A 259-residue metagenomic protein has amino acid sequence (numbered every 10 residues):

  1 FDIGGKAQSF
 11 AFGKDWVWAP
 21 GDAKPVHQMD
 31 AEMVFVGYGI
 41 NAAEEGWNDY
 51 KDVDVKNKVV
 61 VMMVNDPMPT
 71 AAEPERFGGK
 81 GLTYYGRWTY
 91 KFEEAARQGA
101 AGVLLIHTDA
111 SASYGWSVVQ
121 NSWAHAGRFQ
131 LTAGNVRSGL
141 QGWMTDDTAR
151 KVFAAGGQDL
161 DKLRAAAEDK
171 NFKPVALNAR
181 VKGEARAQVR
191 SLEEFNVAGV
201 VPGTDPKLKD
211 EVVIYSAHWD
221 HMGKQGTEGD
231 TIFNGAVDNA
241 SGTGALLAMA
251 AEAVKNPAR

Functional and structural regions predicted by a protein language model:
F1-K14, F92, A100, L105-R128 (+8 more regions): Protein/peptide-recognition domains central to ubiquitin and immune signaling
F1-P74, V175-N178, K182-V189, E193-N196: Noncatalytic luminal/extracellular "stalk/propeptide" segments of secretory-pathway proteins
A19-K24, F35, E45-Y50, P74-F92 (+3 more regions): Second-shell loop/turn segments in exported
A31-E32, K56-V60, Q98-V103, K209-V213 (+1 more regions): Loop/turn elements at helix/coil->beta-strand transitions in domains of secreted/extracellular proteins
V36-G39, M63-D66, I106-D109, M144-D147 (+3 more regions): Active-site-proximal beta-strand/loop segments in catalytic clefts of secreted hydrolases
A43-G46, P69-P74, S111-S117, G223-G226: Extracytoplasmic/secreted cell-surface and envelope-processing proteins
T145, E193-G226: Acidic/His- and Gly-rich active-site-bordering loop/insert found across diverse amide/peptide-bond hydrolases
V197, Y215, W219-H221, G226-R259: Alpha-helical metal-binding/catalytic segments enriched in His/Glu/Asp
